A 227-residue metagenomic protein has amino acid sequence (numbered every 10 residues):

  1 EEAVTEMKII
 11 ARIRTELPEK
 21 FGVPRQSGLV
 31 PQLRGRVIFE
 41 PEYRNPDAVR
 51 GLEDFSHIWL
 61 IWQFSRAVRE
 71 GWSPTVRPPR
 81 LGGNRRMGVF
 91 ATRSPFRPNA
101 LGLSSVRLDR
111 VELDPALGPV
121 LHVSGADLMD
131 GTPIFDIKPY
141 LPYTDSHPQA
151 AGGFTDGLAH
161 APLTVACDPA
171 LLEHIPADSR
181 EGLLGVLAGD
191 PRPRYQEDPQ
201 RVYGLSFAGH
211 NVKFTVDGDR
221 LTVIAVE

Functional and structural regions predicted by a protein language model:
E1-L101, L113-H122, A126-E227: Mixed-charge, low-complexity intrinsically disordered regions
R14, V106-D109: Conserved positions in beta-strands of structured domains
